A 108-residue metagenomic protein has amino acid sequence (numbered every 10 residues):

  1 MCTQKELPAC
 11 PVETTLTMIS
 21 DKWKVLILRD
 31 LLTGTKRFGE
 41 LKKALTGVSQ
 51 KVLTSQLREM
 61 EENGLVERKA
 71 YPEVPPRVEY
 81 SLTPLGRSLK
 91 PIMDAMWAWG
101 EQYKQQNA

Functional and structural regions predicted by a protein language model:
C2, E6-V52, E73-E79: N-terminal helix-turn-helix DNA-binding core of bacterial DNA-binding proteins
P11, R29, R87-A108: Amphipathic alpha-helical dimerization/coiled-coil segments that flank or bridge DNA-binding/regulatory modules
Q56: Residues within the DNA-recognition helix of helix-turn-helix
K69: Short beta-strand->loop
P72-M96: Basic, amphipathic "hinge/linker" alpha-helix immediately C-terminal to the N-terminal HTH DNA-binding motif
